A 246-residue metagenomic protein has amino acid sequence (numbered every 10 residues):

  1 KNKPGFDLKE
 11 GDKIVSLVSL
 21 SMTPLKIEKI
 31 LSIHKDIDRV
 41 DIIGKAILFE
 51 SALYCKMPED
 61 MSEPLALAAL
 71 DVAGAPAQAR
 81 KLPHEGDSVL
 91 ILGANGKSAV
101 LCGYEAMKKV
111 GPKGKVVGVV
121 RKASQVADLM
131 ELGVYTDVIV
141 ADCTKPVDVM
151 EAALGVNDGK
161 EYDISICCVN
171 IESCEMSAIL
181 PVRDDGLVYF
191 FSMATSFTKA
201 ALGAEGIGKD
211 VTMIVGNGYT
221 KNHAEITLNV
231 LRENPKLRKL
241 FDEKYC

Functional and structural regions predicted by a protein language model:
K1-L20: Glycine-rich beta-strand-centered segment in the early N-terminal region that forms part of a ligand/cofactor-binding
F6-E10, P83, V182: Short, well-ordered loop/turn sites that connect or cap secondary structure elements
V15, D163-I166: N-terminal Rossmann-like NAD(P) cofactor-binding module of classical short-chain dehydrogenase/reductase
V15-G86: NAD(P)H dinucleotide-binding glycine-rich loop of Rossmann-like/cofactor-binding domains, especially the beta1-alpha1
M61-V140: Mid-domain Rossmann-like dinucleotide-binding core that forms the NAD(H)/NADP(H) cofactor-binding site
P146-K160: Short amphipathic alpha-helix with an adjacent loop that forms part of the alpha/beta core around
V169-N234: Glycine-rich phosphate-binding loop and adjacent beta-alpha segment of Rossmann(oid) nucleotide-cofactor-binding
